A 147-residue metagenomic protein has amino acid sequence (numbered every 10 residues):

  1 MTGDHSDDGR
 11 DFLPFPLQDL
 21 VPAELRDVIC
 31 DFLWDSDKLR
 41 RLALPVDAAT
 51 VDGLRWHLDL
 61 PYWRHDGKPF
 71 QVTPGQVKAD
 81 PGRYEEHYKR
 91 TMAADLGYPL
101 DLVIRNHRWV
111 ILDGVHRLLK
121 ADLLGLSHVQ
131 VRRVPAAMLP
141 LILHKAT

Functional and structural regions predicted by a protein language model:
T2, D52-V110: Short alpha-helix boundary/capping and kink motifs at helix termini
T2-D35: N-terminal extension/subdomain marker
D7, A43-P45, L143-T147: Short secondary-structure transition/capping segments
P16, E24, A49-T50, A146: Short, solvent-exposed coil/turn linker segments
R26, C30-P69: Short, well-structured hydrophobic secondary-structure segments
P99-V103, L119, Q130: Ordered hydrophobic segments in well-structured contexts
N106-L123: A sequence-level detector for short glycine-anchored, His/Arg-bearing signature motifs that mark catalytic or binding
D122-T147: Short, Lys/Arg-rich amphipathic alpha-helical interaction segments that bind nucleic acids or acidic protein surfaces
